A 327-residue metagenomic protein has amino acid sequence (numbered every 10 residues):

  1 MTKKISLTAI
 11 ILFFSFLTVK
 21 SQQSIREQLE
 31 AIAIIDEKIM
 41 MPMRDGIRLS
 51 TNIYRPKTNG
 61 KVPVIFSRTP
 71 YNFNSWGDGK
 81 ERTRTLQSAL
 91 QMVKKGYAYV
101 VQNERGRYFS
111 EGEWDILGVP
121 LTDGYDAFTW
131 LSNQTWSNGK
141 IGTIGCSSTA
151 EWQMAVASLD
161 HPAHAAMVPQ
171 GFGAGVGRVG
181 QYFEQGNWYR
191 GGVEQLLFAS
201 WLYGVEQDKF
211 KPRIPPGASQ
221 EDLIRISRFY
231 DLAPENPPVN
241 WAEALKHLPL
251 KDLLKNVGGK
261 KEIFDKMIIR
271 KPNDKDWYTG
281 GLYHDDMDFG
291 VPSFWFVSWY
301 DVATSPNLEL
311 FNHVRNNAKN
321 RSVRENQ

Functional and structural regions predicted by a protein language model:
M1-S24: Bacterial Sec-dependent N-terminal signal peptides
S24-N59: N-terminal cap/lid segment of alpha/beta-hydrolase-fold proteins
P56-N133, Q181-Y182: Cap/lid segment of the alpha/beta-hydrolase catalytic domain
T85-L86, K94, S158-D160, A166-D288: Accessory cap/linker subdomain of secreted extracellular hydrolases
W136-S148: Alpha/beta-hydrolase fold nucleophile elbow
A150-H161: Short glycine-enriched nucleophile-adjacent loop and the immediately C-terminal alpha-helix near the catalytic center
V291-V297: Catalytic His-Asp charge-relay segment
S305-N326: Active-site-adjacent alpha-helix of alpha/beta-hydrolase-fold enzymes
